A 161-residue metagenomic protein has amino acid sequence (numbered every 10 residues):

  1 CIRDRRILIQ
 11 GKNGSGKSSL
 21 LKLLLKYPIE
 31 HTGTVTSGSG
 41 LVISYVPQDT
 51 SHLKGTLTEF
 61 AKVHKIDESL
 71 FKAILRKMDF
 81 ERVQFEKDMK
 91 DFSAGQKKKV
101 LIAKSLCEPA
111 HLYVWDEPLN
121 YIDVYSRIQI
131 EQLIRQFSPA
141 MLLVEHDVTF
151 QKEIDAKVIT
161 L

Functional and structural regions predicted by a protein language model:
C1-D4: Conserved small/polar residues in nucleotide/adenosyl-binding loops
R6, K12-S15, S19-F71, E145-H146 (+1 more regions): ABC ATPase nucleotide-binding domain signature region
G11-G16, G95, D116-E117: Conserved phosphate-binding and hydrolysis motifs of nucleotide-dependent enzymes
T36-G38, S105-E108, L133-F137, Q151-K152: Conserved catalytic network of the ASCE P-loop NTPase/AAA+ motor domain
P47-K104, E108-H111, E117-N120, I128: ABC-family P-loop ATPase nucleotide-binding domains
E81, F150-Q151: Short glycine/serine/proline-enriched coil/turn segments at secondary-structure junctions
N120-L133, T149: Conserved D-loop/post-Walker B switch-helix segment of ABC ATPase nucleotide-binding domains
P139-V144: Conserved H-loop
